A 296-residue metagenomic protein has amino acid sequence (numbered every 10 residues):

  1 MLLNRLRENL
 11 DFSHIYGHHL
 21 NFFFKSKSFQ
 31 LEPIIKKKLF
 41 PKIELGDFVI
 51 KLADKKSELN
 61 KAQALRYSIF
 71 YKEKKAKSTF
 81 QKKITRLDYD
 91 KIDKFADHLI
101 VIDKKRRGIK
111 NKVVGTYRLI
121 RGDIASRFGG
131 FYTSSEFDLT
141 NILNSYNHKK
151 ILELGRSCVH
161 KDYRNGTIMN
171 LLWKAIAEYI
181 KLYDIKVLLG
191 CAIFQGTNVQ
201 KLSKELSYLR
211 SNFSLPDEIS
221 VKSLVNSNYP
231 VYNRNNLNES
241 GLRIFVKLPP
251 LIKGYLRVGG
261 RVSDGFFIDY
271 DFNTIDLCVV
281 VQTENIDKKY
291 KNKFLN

Functional and structural regions predicted by a protein language model:
N4-K56: Conserved N-terminal entry element of GNAT/NAT acetyltransferase domains
K38-V114, R118-D123: Short amphipathic alpha-helix that is part of the acyltransferase structural core
K104-R106, D123, D162-Y163, T283-I286: Short loop segments at secondary-structure junctions
L119-R261, F266-I275: Acyl-donor binding region in acyl/amide transferases
N273-N285: C-terminal "cap" of GNAT-fold acetyltransferases
N292: Basic, polyanion-binding surface patches
